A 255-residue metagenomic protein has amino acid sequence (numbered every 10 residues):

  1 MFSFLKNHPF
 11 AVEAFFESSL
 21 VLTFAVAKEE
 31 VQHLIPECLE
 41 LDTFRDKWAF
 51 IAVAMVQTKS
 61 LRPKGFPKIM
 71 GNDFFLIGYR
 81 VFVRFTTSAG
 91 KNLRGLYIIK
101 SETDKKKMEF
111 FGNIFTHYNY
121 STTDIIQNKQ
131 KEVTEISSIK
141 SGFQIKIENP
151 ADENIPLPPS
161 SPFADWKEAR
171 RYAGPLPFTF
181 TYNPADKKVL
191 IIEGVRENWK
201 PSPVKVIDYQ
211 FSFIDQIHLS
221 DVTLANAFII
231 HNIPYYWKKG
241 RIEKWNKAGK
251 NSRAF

Functional and structural regions predicted by a protein language model:
M1-K64, V195, W199-S202, Q210-S212 (+1 more regions): Hydrophobic, proline/glycine-rich low-complexity stretches
K6, F10, A25, N92-L93 (+2 more regions): Low-complexity, intrinsically disordered regions enriched in charged/polar residues
F10-A11, V31, A54, T58 (+5 more regions): Aromatic-enriched hydrophobic runs in primary sequence
F15-E17, A25-V31, I51-K59, G71-F74 (+5 more regions): Short linear motifs at secondary-structure transitions and domain/linker junctions
S60-G142: Aromatic- and glycine-enriched beta-alpha-beta binding-site module
H117-F255: Interaction-surface and assembly-scaffold signal
